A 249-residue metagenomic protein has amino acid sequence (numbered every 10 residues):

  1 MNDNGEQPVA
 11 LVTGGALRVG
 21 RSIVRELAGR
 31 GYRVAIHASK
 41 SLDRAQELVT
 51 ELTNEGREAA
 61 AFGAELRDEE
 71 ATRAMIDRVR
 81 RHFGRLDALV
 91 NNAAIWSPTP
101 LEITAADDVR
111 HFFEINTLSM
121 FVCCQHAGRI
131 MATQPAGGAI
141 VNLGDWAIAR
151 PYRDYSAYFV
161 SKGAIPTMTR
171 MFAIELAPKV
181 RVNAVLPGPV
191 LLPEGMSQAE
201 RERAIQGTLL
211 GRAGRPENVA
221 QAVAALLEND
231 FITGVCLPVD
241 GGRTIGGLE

Functional and structural regions predicted by a protein language model:
A16-L17: Conserved glycine-rich cofactor-binding loop
Y32-E47: Conserved glycine-rich Rossmann-like NAD(P)H-binding loop of the short-chain dehydrogenase/reductase
R73, I95-R110, T133, D154-A157 (+1 more regions): Conserved mid-core segment of classical short-chain dehydrogenase/reductases
R85, P166, L176-V190, I232-V239: Conserved Rossmann-fold SDR core element
I95, E102-V122, V141, Y158-S161 (+3 more regions): Catalytic Tyr-X3-Lys loop
I115-P135, A173-P178, A224, E228: Amphipathic alpha-helical dimer-interface segment in Rossmann-like NAD(P)H-dependent oxidoreductases
A132, A139-A164, T169-A177, P189: Catalytic loop of short-chain dehydrogenase/reductase
R215-V239, T244: C-terminal substrate-recognition "lid" of short-chain dehydrogenase/reductases
